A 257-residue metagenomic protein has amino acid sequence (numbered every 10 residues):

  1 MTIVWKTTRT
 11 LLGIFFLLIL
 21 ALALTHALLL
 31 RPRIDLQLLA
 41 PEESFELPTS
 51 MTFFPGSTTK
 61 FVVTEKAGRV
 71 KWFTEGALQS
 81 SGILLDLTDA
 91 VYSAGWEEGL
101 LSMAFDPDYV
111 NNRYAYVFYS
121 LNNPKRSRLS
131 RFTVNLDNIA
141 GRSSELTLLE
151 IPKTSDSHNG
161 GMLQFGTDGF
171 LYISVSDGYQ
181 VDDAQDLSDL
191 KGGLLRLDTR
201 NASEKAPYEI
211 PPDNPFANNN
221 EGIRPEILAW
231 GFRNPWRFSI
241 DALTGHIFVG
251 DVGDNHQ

Functional and structural regions predicted by a protein language model:
M1-L17: N-terminal Sec-pathway targeting helices
A23-D182, R237-G253, Q257: Acidic, Gly/Ser/Thr-rich repeat motifs that build Ca2+-stabilized beta-propeller blades
R31, G178, S203-G222: Short pre-catalytic segments that frame enzyme active sites
S93-W96, D183, L187, L228-G231: Aromatic-acidic/polar surface patches that form glycan- and anion
R128-D137, L187-R200: Beta-propeller blade signature
Q164-Y172, D198-Y208: A structural motif
D189, G193-L197, P212-L243: Loop-centered beta-sheet repeat module
